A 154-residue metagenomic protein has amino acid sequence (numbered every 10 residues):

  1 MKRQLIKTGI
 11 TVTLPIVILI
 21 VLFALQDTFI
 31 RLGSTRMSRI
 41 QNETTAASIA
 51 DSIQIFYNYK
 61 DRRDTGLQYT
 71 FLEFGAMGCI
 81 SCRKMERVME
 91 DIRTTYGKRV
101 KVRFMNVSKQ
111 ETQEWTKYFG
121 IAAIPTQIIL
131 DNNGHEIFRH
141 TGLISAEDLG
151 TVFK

Functional and structural regions predicted by a protein language model:
M1-D51: N-terminal targeting signals for export/organelle localization
S48-Y69, Q113: A short beta-strand-turn-helix
T70, F74-G78, A123: Short pre-active-site segment immediately N-terminal to redox-active cysteine/selenocysteine motifs in thiol-based
L72, I80-R83, I128: Cys/His/Pro-rich metal-binding microdomains
F74, G97-Q113: Thiol-based oxidoreductase modules, predominantly thioredoxin-like and allied folds used for disulfide exchange
C79-R83, N106, L143-I144: Soluble non-cytosolic domains of exported or imported proteins
S81-Y96: Typically the conserved alpha-helix immediately C-terminal to a functionally engaged Cys/Sec in thioredoxin-like
A123, I128-K154: Non-catalytic, surface beta->alpha helical segment in thiol-disulfide oxidoreductase systems
